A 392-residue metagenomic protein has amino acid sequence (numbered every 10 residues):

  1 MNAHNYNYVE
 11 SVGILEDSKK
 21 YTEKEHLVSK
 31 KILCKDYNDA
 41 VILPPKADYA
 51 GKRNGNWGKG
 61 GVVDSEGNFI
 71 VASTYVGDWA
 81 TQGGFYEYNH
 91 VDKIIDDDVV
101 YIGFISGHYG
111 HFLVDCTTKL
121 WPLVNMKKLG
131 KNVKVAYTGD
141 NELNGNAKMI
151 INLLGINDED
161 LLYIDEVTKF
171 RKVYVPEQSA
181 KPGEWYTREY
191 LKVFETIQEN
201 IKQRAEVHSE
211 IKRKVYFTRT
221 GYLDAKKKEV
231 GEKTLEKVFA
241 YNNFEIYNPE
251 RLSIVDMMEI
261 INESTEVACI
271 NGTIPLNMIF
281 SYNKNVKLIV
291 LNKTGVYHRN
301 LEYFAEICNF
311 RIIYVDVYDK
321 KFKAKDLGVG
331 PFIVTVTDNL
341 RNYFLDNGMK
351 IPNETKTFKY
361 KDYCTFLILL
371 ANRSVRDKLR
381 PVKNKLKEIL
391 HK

Functional and structural regions predicted by a protein language model:
M1-L390: The feature primarily captures lumenal catalytic ectodomains of type II secretory-pathway glycosyltransferases
